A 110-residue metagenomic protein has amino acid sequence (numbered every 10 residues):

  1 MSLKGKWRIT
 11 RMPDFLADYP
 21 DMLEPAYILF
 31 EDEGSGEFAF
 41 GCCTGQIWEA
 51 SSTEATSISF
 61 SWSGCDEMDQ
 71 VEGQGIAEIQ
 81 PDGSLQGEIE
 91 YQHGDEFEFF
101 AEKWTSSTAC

Functional and structural regions predicted by a protein language model:
M1, L29, E54-S57, K103: Low-complexity, Gly/Pro
M1-R8, T105-T108: N-terminal helix-cap/turn-to-beta initiation motif at the start of protein domains
K6-I9, A17-A55: N-terminal glycine/threonine-rich, aromatic-flanked beta-hairpin/loop signature
R8, E37, S57-S59, S84-Q86 (+1 more regions): General beta-strand recognition
G36-G41, S59-D66, G87-E90: Short beta-strand segments that buttress and anchor functional surface loops
C43-Q46, D66-E67, Q92-E96: Short, surface-exposed beta-strand-loop junctions and turns on beta-sheet-rich folds
S51-G83: Mid-chain, well-packed structural core segment of small domains
V71-S107: Short, compact, well-ordered microdomains
